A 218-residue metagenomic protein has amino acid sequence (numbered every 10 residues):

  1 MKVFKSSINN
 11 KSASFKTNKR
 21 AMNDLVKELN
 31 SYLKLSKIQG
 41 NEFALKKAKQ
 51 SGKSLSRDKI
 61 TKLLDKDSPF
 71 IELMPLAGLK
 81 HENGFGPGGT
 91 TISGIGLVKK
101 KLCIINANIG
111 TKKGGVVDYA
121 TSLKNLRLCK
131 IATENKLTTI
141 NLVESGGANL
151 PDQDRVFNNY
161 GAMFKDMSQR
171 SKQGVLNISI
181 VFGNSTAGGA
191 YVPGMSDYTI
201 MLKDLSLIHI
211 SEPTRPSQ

Functional and structural regions predicted by a protein language model:
M1-I178, F182-N184, G188-Y191, M195-I208: Terminal-region recognition feature
I208-Q218: Single conserved hydrophobic/aromatic residue that forms the stacking wall/gate of nucleotide- or nucleobase-binding
